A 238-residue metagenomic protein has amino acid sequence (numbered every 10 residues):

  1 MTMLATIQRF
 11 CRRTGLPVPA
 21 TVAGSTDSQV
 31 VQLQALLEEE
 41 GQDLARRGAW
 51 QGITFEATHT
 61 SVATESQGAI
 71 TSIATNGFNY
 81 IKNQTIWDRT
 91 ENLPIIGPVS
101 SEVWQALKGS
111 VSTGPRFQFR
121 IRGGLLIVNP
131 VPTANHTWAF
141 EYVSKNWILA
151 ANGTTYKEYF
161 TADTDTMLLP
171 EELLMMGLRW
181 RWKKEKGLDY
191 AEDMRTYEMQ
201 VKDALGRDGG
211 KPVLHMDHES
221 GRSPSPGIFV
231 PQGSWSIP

Functional and structural regions predicted by a protein language model:
M1-P238: Glycine-enriched, solvent-exposed interface loops adjoining structured elements
